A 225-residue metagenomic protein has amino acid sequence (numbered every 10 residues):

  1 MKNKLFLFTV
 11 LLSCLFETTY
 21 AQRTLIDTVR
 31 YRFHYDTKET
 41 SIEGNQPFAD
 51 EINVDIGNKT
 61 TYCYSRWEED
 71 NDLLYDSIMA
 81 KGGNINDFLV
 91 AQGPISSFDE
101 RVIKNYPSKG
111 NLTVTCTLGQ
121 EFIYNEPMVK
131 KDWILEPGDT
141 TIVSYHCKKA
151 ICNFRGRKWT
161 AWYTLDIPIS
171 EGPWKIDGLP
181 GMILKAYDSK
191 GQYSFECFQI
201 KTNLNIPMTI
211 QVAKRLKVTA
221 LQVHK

Functional and structural regions predicted by a protein language model:
M1-T28: Bacterial Sec-dependent N-terminal signal peptides
F8, Y35, A150-C152: Short beta-strand element of the conserved SAM-dependent methyltransferase core
Y20-D132, E136-D139, H146, T160 (+1 more regions): Extracellular or lumenal secretory-pathway regions
I142-V143, F154: Structural motif
A150-V212: Gly/Pro-enriched, hydrophobic low-complexity segments that function as extracytoplasmic propeptides/linkers
